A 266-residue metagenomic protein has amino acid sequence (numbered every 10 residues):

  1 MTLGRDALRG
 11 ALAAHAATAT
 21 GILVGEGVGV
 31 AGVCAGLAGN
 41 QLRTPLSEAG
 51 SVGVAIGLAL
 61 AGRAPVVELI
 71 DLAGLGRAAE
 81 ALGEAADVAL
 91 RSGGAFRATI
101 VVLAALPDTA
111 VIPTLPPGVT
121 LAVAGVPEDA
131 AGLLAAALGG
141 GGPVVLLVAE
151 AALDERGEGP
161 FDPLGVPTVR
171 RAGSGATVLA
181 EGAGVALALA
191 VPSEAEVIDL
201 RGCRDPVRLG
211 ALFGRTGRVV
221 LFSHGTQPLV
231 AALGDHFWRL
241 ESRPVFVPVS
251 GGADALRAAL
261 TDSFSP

Functional and structural regions predicted by a protein language model:
M1-P143, L147, A152, A253-P266: Thiamine diphosphate
V30-L37, F96, L103-P107, E150-P266: Thiamine diphosphate
